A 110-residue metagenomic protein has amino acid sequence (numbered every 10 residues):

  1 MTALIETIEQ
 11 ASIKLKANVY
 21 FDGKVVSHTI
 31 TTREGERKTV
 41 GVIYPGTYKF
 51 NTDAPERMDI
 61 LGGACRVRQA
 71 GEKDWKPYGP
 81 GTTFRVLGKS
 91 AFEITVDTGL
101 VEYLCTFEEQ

Functional and structural regions predicted by a protein language model:
M1-E36: A short, N-terminal "cap"/entry segment at the start of jelly-roll beta-barrel domains of the cupin/DSBH fold
L4, D22, S27, V40-Y44 (+3 more regions): Acidic, Ser/Thr/Pro
T31-D53, T83-G88: Conserved short histidine dyad/triad with adjacent acidic residue
F50, V67, Y103-C105: Short hydrophobic/aromatic-rich beta-strand segments that constitute the beta-sheet cores of beta-sandwich/beta-barrel
T52-V67: Short, conserved beta-strand element in jelly-roll/cupin
E72-K89: Short acidic-glycine-tyrosine-enriched beta hairpin
L87-Q110: Ligand-binding loop in jelly-roll beta-barrel domains
